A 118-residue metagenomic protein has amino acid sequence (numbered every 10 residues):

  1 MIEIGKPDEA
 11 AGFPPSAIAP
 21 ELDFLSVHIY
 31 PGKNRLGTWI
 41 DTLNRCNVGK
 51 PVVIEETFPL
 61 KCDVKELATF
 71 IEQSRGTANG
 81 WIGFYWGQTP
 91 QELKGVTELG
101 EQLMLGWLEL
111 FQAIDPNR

Functional and structural regions predicted by a protein language model:
M1-Q88, L93-E109: Extracellular glycoside hydrolase catalytic/binding regions
F111-R118: Carbohydrate-binding surfaces of carbohydrate-active enzymes
